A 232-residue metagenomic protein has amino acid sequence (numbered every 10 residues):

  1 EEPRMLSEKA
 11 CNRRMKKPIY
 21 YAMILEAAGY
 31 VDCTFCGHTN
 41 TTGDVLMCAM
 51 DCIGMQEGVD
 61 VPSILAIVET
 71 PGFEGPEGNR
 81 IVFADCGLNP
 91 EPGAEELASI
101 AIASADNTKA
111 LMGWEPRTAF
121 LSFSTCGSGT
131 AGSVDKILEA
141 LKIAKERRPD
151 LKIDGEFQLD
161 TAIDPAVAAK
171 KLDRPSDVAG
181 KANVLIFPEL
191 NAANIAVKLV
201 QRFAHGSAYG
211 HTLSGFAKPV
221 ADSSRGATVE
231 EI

Functional and structural regions predicted by a protein language model:
E1-I232: Anion-binding alpha/beta catalytic cores of soluble intermediary-metabolism enzymes, centered on
